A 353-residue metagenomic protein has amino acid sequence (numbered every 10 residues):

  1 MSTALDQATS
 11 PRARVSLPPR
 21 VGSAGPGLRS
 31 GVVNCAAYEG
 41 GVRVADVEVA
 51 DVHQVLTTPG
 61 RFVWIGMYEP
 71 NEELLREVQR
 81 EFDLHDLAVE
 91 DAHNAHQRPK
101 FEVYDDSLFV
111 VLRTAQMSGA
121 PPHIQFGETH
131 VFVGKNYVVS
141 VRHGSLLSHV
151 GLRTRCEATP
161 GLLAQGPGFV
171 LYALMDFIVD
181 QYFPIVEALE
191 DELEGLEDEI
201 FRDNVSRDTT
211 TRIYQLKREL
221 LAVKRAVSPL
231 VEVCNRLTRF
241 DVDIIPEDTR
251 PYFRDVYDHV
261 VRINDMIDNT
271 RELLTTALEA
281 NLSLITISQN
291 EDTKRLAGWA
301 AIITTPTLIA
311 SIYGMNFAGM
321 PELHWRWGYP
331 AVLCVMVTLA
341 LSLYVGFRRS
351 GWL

Functional and structural regions predicted by a protein language model:
M1-N269, E322, W352-L353: Peripheral, non-transmembrane regulatory/ligand-interaction domains of membrane transport proteins
S2, D258-L353: Hydrophobic alpha-helical transmembrane segments and their immediately adjacent juxtamembrane loops
